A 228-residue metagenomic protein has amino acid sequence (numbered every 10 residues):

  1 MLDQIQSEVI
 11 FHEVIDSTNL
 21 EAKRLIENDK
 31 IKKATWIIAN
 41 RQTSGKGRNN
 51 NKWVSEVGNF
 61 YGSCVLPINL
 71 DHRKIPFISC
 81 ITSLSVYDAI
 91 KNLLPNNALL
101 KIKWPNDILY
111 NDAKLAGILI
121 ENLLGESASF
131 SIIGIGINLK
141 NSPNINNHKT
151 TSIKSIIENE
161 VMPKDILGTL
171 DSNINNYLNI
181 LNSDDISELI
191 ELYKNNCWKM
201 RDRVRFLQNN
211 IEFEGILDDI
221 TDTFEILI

Functional and structural regions predicted by a protein language model:
M1-P95, V161: N-terminal lobe of the biotin/lipoate ligase/transferase fold
F77-L100, Y110-I228: Long, positively charged amphipathic alpha-helical accessory segments at protein N-termini or as interdomain linkers
